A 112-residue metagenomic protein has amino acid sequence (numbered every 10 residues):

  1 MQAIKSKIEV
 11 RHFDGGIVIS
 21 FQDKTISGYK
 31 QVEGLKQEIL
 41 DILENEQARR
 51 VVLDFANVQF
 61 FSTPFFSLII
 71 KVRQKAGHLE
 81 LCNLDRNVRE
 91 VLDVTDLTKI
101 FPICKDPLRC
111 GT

Functional and structural regions predicted by a protein language model:
Q2-Q37: STAS-typified acidic loop motif
G15, R86, L108: Residues that form or immediately flank small-molecule/cofactor binding pockets and catalytic motifs
T25-F101: Amphipathic alpha-helical interaction surfaces in cytosolic regulatory modules
F101-D106, C110: Short acidic-hydrophobic, aromatic-tinged amphipathic segments that line or gate anion-handling sites
